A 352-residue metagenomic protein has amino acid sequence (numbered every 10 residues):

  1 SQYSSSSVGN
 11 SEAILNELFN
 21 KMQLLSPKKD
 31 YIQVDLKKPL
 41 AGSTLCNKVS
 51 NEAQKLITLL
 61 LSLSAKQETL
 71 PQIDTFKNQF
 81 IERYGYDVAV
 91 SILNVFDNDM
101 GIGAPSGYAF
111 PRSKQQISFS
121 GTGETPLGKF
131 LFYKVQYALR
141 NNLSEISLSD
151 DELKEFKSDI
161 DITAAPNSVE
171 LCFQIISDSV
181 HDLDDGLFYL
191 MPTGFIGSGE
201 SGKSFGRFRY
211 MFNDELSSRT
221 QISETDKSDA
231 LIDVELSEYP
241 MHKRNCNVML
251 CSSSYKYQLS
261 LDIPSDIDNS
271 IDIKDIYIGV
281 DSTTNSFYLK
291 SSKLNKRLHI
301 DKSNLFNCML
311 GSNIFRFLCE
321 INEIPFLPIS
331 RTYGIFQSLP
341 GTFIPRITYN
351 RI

Functional and structural regions predicted by a protein language model:
S1-N245, T284-K290: Type-3 copper protein
D182-I352: C-terminal structured domains
